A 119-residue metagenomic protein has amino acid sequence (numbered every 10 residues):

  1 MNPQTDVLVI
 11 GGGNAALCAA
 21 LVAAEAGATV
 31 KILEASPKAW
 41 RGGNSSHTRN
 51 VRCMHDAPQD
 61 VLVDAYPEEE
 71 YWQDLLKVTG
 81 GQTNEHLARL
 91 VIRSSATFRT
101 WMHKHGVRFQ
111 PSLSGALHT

Functional and structural regions predicted by a protein language model:
M1-A15, K31: Beta1/beta-strand and adjacent pyrophosphate-binding region of the FAD-binding site in flavoprotein oxidoreductases
N14-L17, A96: Residue-level marker for well-ordered alpha-helical positions
A19-A20, R99: Generic hydrophobic/aromatic pocket-lining and core-packing "Φ" positions
A23: Aromatic pocket-lining residues of Rossmann-like dinucleotide-binding sites
A35-T119: Conserved N-terminal/central alpha/beta ligand/cofactor-binding core
